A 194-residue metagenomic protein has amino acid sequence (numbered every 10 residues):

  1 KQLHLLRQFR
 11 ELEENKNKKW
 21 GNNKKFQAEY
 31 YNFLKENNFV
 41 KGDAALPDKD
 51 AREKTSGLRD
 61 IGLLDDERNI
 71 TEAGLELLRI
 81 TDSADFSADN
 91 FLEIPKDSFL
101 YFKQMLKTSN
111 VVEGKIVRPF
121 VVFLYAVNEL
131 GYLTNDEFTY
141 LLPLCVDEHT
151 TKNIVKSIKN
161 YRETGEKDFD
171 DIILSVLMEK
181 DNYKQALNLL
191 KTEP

Functional and structural regions predicted by a protein language model:
K1-P194: Donor-sugar nucleotide-binding helix/loop cap in glycosyltransferases
